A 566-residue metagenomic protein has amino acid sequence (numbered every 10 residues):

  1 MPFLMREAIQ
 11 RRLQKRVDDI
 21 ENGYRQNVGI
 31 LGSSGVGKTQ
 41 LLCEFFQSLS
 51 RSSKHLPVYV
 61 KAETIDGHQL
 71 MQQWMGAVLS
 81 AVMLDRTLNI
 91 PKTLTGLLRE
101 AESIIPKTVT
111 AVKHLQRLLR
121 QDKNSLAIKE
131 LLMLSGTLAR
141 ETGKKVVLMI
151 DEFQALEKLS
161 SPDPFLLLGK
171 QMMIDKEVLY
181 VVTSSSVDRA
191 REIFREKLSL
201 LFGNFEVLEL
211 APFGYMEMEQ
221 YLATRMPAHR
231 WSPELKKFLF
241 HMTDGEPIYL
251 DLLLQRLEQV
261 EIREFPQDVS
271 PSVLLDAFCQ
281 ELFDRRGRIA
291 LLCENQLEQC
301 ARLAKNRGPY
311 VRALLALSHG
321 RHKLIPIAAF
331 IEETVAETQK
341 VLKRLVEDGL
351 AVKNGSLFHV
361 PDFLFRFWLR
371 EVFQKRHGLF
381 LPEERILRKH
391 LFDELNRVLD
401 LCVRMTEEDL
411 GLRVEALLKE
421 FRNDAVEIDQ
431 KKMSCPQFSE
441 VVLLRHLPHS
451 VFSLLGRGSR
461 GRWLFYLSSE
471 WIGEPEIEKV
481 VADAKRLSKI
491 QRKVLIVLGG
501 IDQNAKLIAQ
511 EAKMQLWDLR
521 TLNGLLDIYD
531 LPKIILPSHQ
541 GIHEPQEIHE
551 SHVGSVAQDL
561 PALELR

Functional and structural regions predicted by a protein language model:
Y24-V147, L156, V178: P-loop NTPase nucleotide-binding core
R140-T142, V146-M149, A155-S160, L168-K197: Sensor-1/coupling segment of RecA-like P-loop NTPase cores
E209-L235, L253: Conserved small helical "lid"/interfacial subdomain of P-loop NTPases
D251-V335, P382-E383, L387: Winged-helix-like regulatory helical subdomains adjacent to P-loop NTPase cores
I331-D348: Short amphipathic alpha-helical interaction segments
F365-E394: Short, amphipathic alpha-helical interaction segments positioned at domain boundaries
V403-S488, D502: Catalytic centers of nucleases
R492, N504-G541, L565: Charged, structured surface patches that assemble and position nucleic-acid processing machinery
